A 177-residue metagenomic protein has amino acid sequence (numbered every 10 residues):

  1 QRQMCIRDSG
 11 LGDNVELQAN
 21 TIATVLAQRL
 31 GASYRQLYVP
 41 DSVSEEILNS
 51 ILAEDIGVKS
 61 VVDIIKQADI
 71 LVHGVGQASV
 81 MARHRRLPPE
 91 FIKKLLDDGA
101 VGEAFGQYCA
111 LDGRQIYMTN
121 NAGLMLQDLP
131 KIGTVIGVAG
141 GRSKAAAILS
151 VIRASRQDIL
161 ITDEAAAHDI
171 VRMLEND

Functional and structural regions predicted by a protein language model:
Q1-I6: Short, small-residue-biased leader/transition segments that mark boundaries at the very start of proteins
G10-D177: Conserved phosphate- and dinucleotide-binding cores of soluble alpha/beta proteins, encompassing both enzyme active
